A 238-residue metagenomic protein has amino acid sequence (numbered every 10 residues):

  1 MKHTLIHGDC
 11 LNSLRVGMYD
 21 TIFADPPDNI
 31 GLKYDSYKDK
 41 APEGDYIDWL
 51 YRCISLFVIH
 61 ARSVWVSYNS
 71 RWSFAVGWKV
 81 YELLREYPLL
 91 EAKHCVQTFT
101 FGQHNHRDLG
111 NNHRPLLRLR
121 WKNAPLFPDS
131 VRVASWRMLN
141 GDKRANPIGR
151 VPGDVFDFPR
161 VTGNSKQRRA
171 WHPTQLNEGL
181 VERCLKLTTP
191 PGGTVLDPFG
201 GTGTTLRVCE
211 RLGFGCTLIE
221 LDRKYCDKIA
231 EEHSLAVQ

Functional and structural regions predicted by a protein language model:
M1-I219, R223-C226: Core catalytic lobe of class I
I229-A230: Conserved SAM-binding loop
H233-Q238: Positively charged, low-complexity nucleic-acid-binding target-recognition regions
